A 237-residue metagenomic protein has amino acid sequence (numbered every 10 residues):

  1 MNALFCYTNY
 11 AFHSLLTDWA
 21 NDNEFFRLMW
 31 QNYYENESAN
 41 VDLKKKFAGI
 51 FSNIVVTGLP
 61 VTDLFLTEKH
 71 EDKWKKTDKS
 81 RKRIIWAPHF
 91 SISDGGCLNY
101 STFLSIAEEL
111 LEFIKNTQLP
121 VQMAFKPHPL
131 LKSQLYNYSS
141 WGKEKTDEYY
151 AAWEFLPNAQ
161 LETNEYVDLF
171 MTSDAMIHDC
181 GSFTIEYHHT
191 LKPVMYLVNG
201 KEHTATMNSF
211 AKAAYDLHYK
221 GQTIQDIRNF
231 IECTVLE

Functional and structural regions predicted by a protein language model:
M1-L66: Active-site and donor-binding regions of nucleotide-sugar-utilizing enzymes
A3, W30, K82, M171-D174 (+1 more regions): Conserved acidic residues
A3-Y7, T163-A205: A donor-sugar binding/catalytic signature common to diverse glycosyltransferases and related nucleotide-sugar
A11-S14, S38-A39, P60-T62, H89-S93 (+4 more regions): Short, solvent-exposed loop/turn segments at secondary-structure junctions
E24-F25, T77, L169, A211: Structural alpha-helical scaffold elements that stabilize or flank donor/cofactor-binding regions in carbohydrate
T62-T146, L236: Conserved catalytic-core segment of nucleotide-activated headgroup transferases in glycan assembly
Q134, Y138-I185: Donor nucleotide-activated moiety binding/catalytic core segment of transferases that use nucleotide-activated donors
N208-E237: Leloir-type glycosyltransferase catalytic cores
